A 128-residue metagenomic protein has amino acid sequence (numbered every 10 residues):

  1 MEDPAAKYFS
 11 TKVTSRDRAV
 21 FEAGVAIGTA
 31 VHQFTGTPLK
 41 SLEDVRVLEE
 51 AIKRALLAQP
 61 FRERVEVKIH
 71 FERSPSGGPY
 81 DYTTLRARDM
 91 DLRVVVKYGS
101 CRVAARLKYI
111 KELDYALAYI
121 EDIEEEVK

Functional and structural regions predicted by a protein language model:
M1-K128: Short beta-strand/helix segments in adaptor/scaffold domains that form protein-protein interfaces within large
